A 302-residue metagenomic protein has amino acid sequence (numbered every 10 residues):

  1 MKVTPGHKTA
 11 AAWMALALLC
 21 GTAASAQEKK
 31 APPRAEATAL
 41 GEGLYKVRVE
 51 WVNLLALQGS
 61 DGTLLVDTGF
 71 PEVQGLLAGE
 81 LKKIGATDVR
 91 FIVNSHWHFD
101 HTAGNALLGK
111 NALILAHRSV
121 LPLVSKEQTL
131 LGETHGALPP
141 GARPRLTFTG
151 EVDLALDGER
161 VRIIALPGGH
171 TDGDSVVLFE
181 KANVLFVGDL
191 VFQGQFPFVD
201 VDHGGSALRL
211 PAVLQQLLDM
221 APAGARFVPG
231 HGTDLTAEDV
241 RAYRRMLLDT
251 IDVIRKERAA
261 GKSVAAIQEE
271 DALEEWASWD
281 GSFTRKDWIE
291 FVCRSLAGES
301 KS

Functional and structural regions predicted by a protein language model:
M1-W13: Bacterial N-terminal signal peptides that target proteins for export
A11-G21: Bacterial N-terminal signal peptides
Q27-E28, L218-G224, T233-S302: Accessory terminal helices/loops
R34, A39, V120-L166, T171-D172 (+3 more regions): Metallo-beta-lactamase
A35-E80, V177-G188: Conserved beta-strand hairpin/beta-sheet module of binuclear metal-dependent hydrolase folds, prominently
G43, L57, D67, L81 (+10 more regions): Divalent metal-coordination and catalytic microenvironments
S60-G62, E72-A116: Active-site metal-binding motif and surrounding structural segment of the metallo-beta-lactamase
G62-T63, F70-E72, D153, R160 (+2 more regions): Metallo-beta-lactamase
